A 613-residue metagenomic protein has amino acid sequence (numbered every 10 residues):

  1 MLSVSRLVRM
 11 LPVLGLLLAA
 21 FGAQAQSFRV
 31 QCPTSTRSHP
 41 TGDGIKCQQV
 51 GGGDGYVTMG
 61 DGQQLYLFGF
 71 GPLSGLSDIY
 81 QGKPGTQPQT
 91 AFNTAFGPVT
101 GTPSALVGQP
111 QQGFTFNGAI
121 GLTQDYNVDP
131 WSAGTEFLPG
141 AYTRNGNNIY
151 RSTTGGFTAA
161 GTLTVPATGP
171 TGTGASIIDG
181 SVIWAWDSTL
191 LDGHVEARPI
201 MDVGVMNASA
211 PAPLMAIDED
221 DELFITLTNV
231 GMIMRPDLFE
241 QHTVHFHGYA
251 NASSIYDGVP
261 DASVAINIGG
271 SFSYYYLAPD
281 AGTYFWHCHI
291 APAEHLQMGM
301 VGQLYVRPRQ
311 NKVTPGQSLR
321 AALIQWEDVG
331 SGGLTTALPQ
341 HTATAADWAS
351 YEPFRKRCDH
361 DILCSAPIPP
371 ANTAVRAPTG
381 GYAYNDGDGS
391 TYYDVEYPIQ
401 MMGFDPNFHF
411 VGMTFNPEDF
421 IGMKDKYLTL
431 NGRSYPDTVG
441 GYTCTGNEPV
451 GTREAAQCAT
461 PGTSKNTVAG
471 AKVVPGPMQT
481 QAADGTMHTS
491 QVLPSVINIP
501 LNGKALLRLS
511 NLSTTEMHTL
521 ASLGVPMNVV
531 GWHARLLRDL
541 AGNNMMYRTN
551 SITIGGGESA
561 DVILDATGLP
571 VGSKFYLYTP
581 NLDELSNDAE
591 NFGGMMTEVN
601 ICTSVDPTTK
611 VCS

Functional and structural regions predicted by a protein language model:
M1-P12: Bacterial N-terminal signal peptides that target proteins for export
S5-L7, T154, P170, I178 (+2 more regions): Serine/proline-rich low-complexity intrinsically disordered segments, especially terminal tails, linkers
M10-A20: Bacterial N-terminal signal peptides
L14, G146-N148, S390, E396: Short, surface-exposed beta-edge/turn micro-motifs
F21-G22, G169: Short stretches within intrinsically disordered, low-complexity N-terminal or propeptide regions
Q24-Y126, A185-S613: Copper-binding active sites and cupredoxin-like electron-transfer domains, recognizing His/Cys-rich ligand loops
Q124-L190: Tryptophan-rich substrate-binding surfaces of secreted polymer-degrading and adhesive proteins
